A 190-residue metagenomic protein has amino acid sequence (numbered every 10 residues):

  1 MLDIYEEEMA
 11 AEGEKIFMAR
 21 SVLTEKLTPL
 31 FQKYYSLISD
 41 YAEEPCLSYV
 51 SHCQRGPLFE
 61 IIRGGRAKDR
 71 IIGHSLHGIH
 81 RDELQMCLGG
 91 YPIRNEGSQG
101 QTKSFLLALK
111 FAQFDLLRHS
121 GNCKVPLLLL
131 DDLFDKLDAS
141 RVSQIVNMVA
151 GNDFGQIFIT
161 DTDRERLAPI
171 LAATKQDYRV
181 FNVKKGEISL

Functional and structural regions predicted by a protein language model:
L2-L127, K136, S140-Q156, E165-T174 (+2 more regions): Conserved NTPase motor "head" modules and their coupling/switch loops across ABC/AAA+ ATPases, GTPases, and GHKL ATPases
D131-L133: Walker B catalytic acidic pair
T160-T162: H-loop (His-switch) motif in ABC-type P-loop NTPases
